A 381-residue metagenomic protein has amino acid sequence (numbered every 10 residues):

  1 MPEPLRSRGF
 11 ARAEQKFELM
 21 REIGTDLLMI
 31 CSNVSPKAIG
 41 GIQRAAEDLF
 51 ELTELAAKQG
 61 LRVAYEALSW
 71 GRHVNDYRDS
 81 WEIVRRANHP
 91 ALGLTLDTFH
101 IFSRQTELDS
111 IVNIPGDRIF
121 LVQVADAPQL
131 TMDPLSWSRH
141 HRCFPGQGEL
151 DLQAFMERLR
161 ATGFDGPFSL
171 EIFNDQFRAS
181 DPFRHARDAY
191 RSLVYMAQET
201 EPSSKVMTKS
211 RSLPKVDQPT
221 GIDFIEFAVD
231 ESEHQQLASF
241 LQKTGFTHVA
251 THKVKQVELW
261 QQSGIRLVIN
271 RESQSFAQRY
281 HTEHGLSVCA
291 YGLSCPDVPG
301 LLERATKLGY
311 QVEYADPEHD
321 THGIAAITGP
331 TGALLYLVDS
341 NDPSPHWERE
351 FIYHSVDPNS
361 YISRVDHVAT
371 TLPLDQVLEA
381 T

Functional and structural regions predicted by a protein language model:
P2-G93, R184, A197-T200: Active-site acidic/histidine proton-transfer and metal-coordination neighborhood in alpha/beta enzyme cores
L5-L19, R104-N113, L152-F155, L237-A238: Short, acidic/polar
M29, A64, F120-Q123, S169 (+2 more regions): Conserved beta-strand positions in the central sheet of alpha/beta enzyme cores
E51-E149: Acidic/histidine-rich catalytic cores of soluble enzymes
A179-S203: C-terminal helical cap(s) of enzyme catalytic domains, especially alpha/beta-barrels
P202-K205, R211-V216, Q261-R271, P299-L372 (+1 more regions): Vicinal oxygen chelate
T220-E231, Q278-A305, A325-I327, S363-L374: Vicinal oxygen chelate
G221-F227, L241, F246, W260 (+5 more regions): Short, structured motif recognition centered on aromatic/hydrophobic residues
